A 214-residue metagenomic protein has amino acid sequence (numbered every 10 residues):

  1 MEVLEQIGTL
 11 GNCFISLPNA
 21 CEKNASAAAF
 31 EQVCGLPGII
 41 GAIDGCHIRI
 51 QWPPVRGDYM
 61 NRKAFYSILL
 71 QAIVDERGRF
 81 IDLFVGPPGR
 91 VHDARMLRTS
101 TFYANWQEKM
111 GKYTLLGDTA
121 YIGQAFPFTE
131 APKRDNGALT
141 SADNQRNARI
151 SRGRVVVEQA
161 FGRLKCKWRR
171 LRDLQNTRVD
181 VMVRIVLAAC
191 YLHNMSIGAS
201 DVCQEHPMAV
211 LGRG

Functional and structural regions predicted by a protein language model:
M1-G214: Short, well-ordered secondary-structure "scaffold" segments embedded in the functional core of diverse domains
